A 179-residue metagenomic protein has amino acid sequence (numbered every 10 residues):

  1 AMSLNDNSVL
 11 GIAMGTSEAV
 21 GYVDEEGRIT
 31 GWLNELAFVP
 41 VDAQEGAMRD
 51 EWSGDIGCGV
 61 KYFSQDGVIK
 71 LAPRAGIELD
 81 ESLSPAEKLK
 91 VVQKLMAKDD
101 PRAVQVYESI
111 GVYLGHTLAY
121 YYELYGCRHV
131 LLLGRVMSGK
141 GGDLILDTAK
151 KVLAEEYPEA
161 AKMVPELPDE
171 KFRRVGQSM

Functional and structural regions predicted by a protein language model:
S3-L10, E25, Q44-M179: ATP-binding/phosphotransfer module of carbohydrate and carboxylate kinases, centering on a glycine-rich
G11-A13, E18-D24: Short beta-strand scaffold segments in enzyme catalytic cores
G15-E18, P40, V136: Glycine-rich beta-alpha junction loops
G21-P40: Eukaryotic endomembrane system proteins
